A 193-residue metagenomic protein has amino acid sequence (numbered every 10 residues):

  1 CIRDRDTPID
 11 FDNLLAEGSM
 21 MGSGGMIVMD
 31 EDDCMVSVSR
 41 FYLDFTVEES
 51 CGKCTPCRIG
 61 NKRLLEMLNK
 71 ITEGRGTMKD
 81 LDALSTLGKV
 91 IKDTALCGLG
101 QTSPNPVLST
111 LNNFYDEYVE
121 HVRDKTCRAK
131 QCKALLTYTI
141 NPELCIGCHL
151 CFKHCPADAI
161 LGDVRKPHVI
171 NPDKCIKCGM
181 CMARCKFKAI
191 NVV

Functional and structural regions predicted by a protein language model:
C1-I2, V193: Extended hydrophobic/Leu-rich segments
R3-T137: Redox cofactor-anchoring modules in respiratory/redox and cofactor-processing assemblies
S39, C51, G88, S103 (+6 more regions): Small-side-chain structural scaffolding
S50-K53, L144, K174, R184: Short pre-active-site segment immediately N-terminal to redox-active cysteine/selenocysteine motifs in thiol-based
P56-K62, I140, L150-P167, M180-V193: Iron-sulfur cluster-binding cysteine motifs and their immediate structural context in ferredoxin-like electron-transfer
Y138-L144, I170: N-terminal pre-triad scaffold of radical SAM enzymes
